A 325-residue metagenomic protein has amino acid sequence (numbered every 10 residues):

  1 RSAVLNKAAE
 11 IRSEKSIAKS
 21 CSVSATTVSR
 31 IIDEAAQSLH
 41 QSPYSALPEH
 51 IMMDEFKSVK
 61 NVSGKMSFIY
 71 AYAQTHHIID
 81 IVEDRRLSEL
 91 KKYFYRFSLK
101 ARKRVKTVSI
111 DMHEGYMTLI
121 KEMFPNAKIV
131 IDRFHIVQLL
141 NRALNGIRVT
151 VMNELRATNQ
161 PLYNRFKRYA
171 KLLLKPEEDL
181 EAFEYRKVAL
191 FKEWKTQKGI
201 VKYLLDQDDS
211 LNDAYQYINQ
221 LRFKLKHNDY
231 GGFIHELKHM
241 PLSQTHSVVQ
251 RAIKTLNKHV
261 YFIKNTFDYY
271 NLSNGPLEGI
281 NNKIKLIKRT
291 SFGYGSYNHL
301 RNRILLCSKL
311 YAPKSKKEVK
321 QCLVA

Functional and structural regions predicted by a protein language model:
R1-R12: Short, amphipathic alpha-helical "recognition" segments used to contact nucleic acids or chromatin
S13-I31: Short, basic interhelical loop/turn and adjoining N-cap of the next helix at nucleic-acid- or acidic-partner-contacting
S24, A35-L39, M112, I147 (+1 more regions): The DNA-recognition helices of helix-turn-helix-type DNA-binding domains
S29-R30, E34-L119: RNase H-like nuclease fold core
A35, S67-Y70, M123-A127, L144-V149: Short secondary-structure boundary/capping segments
K60-V62, A73-T75, E83, K100-V130 (+2 more regions): Acidic/histidine-rich catalytic cores and adjacent linkers of DNA breakage/strand-transfer/modification proteins
I136-A157: Short alpha-helix plus adjacent loop in nuclease-associated cores
